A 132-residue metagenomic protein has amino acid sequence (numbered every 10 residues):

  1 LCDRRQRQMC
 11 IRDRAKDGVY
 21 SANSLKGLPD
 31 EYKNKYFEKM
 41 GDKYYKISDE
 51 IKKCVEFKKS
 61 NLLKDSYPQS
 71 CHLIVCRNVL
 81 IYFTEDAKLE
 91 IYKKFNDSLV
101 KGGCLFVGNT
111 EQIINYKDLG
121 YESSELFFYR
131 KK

Functional and structural regions predicted by a protein language model:
L1-D13: Single conserved hydrophobic/aromatic residue that forms the stacking wall/gate of nucleotide- or nucleobase-binding
Q8, S21-A22, L63-K64, I81 (+1 more regions): Short "lid" loop at the C-terminus of a central beta-strand within the Rossmann-like core of SAM-dependent
R12-D65: S-adenosyl-L-methionine
H72-D86: A short SAM/SAH-binding and catalytic strip from SAM-dependent methyltransferases
L73, N115-K132: Core SAM-dependent methyltransferase catalytic element
L89-K101: A short glycine-rich, Lys/Arg-flanked "PGG" loop and its adjoining helix->strand segment in the class I
K101-N109: Conserved beta-strand signature within the Rossmann-like core of class I S-adenosyl-L-methionine
